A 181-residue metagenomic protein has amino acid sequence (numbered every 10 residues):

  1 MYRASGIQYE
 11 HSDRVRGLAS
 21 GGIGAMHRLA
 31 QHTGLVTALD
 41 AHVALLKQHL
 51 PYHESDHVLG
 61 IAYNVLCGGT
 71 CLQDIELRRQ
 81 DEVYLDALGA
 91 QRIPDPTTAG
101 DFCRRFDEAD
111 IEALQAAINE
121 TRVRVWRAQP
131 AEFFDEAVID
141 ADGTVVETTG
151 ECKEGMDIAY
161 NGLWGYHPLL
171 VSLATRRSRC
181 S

Functional and structural regions predicted by a protein language model:
M1-S181: Dynamic "connector" segments at or just before major functional cores
